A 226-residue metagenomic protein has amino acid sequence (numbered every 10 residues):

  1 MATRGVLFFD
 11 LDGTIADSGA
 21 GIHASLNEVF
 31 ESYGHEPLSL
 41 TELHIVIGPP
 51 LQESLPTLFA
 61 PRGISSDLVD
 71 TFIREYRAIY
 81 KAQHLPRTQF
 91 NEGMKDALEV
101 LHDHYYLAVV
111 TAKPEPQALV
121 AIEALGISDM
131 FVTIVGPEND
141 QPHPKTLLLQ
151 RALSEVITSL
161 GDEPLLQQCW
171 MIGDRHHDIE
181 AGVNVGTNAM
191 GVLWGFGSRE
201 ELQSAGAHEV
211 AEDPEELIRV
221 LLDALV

Functional and structural regions predicted by a protein language model:
A2-I45: Active-site neighborhood of HAD-like aspartate-dependent phosphohydrolases
H23, N27, L40, H44 (+8 more regions): An amphipathic alpha-helix signature
L26, A97-I122, V135-P137: Substrate-recognition element of Asp-dependent hydrolases with the DxDx(T/V) motif
V29-F30, P50-I64, A121, A152-V156: Helix-loop "lid/cap" segments that line or gate small-molecule binding pockets
E36, S65, S128-V132, H208: Conserved H-loop
F59-E99: Metal-dependent phosphoesterase signature
E115-W170, H176-V185: Substrate-recognition "cap/lid" segment bordering the active-site pocket of phosphatases
M171-A211: Acidic, Mg2+-coordinating phosphoryl-transfer loop and its flanking beta/alpha structural elements, shared across
